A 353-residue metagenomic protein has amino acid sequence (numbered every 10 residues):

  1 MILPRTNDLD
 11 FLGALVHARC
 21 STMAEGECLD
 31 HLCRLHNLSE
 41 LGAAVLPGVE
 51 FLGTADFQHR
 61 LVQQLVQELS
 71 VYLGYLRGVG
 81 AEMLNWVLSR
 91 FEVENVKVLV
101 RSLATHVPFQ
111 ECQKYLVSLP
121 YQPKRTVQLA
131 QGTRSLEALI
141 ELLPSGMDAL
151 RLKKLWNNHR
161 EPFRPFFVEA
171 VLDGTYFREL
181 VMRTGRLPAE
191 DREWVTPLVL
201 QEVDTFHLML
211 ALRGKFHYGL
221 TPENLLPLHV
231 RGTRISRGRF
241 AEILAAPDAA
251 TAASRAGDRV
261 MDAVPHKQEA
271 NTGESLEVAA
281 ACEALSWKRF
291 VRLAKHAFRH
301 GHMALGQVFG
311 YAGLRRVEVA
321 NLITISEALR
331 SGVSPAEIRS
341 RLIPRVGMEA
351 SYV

Functional and structural regions predicted by a protein language model:
M1-V353: N-terminal domain-start signal
